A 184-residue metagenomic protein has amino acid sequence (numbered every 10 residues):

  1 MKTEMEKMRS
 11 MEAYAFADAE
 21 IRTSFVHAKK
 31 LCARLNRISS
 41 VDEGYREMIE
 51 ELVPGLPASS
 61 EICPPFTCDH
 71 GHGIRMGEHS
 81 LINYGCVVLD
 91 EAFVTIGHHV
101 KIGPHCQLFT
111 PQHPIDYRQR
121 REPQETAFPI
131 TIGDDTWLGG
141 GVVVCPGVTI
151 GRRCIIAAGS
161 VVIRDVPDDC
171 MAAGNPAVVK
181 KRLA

Functional and structural regions predicted by a protein language model:
M1-S59, A177-K180: Terminal amphipathic alpha-helical/low-complexity segments used for targeting or macromolecular assembly
F66-G77, L81-I150, N175-A184: Flexible, glycine/small-residue-enriched loop-and-beta-strand segment within the central core of proteins
W137, I155, M171-A173: Short-chain dehydrogenase/reductase
V148, D169-C170: Extracytoplasmic/periplasmic beta-strand context in beta-sandwich domains, especially the cupredoxin/COX2 CuA-binding
V162-I163: Short hydrophobic beta-strand element within catalytic cores of glycosyltransferases and related nucleotide-activated
